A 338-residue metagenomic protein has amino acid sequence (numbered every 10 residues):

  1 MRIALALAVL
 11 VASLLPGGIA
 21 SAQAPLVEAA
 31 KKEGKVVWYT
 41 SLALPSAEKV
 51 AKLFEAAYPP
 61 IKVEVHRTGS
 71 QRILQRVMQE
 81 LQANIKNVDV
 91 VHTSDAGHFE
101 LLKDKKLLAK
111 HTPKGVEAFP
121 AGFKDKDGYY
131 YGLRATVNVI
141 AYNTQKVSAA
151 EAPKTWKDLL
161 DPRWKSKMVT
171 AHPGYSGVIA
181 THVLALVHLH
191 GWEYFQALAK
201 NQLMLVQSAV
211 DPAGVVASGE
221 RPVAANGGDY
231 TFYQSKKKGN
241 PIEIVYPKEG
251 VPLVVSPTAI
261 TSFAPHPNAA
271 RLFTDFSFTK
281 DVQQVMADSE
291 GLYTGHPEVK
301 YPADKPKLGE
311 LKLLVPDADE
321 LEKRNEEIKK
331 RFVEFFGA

Functional and structural regions predicted by a protein language model:
S21-V37, E55-A56, D161-S166: Immediate post-signal peptide segment of exported/extracytoplasmic ligand-binding proteins
Y39-A51, V63-Q82, K86-E220: Extracytoplasmic ligand-binding site segments that recognize negatively charged/polar headgroups
G97-L101, P222-P241, E290: A ligand-binding cleft/hinge motif common to bilobed small-molecule-binding domains
L108-G115, G128-Y131, K157, K236 (+2 more regions): Short beta-strand->loop
A121, T136, Q196-A199, L205-V206 (+2 more regions): Periplasmic-binding protein-like
V139-K146, L184, V254-H266, V285-M286: A bilobed periplasmic-binding-protein/Venus flytrap-type ligand-binding module shared by bacterial periplasmic
R163-G174, F276-K300: Periplasmic-binding protein-like
V282, K300-A338: Extracellular/periplasmic bilobal clamshell ligand-binding domains
